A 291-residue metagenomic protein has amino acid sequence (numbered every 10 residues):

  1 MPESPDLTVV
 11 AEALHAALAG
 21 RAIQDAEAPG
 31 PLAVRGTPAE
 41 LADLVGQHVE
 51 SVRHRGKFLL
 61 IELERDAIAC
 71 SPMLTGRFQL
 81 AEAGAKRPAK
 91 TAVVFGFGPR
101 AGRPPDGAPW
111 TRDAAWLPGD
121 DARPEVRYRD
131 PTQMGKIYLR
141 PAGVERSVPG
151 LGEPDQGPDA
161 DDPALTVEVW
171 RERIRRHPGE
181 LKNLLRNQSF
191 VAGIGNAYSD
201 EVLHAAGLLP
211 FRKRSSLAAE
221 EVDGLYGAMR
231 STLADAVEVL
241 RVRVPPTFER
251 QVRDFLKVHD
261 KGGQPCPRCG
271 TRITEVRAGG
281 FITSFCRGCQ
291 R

Functional and structural regions predicted by a protein language model:
A19-I23, D43-E50: A glycine-biased structural micro-motif
I23-A39, R53, V169-R291: Basic, nucleic-acid-binding surfaces and adjacent catalytic neighborhoods in DNA/RNA-processing proteins
T37-A42, E64-A67: Glycine-rich loop at the start of a catalytic domain that most often binds anionic cofactors/ligands
H54, E62-L63: Generic beta-strand structural signal
L60, A69, E125-R127, T274 (+1 more regions): General beta-strand recognition
I68-G193, Y198-A205: Phosphate/anion-contacting hairpin/loop surfaces
